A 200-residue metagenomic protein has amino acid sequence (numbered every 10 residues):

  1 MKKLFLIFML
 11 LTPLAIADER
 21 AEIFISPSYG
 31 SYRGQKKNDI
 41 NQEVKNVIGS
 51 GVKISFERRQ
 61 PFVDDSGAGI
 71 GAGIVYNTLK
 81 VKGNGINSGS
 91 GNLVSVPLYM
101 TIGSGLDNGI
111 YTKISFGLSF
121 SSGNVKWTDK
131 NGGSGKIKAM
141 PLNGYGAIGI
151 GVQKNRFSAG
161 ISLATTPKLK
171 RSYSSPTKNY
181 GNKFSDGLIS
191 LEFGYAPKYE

Functional and structural regions predicted by a protein language model:
L4, E19-I23, D64-I70, N108-I114 (+2 more regions): Outer-envelope beta-barrel architecture signal
L4-P13: Sec-dependent N-terminal signal peptides
A17-G67, L79-K80, L188-E200: Short glycine/proline- and aromatic-enriched beta-strand/turn motifs that initiate or cap beta-hairpins
P27-Y29, S50-Q60, I74, V96-L106 (+4 more regions): Residues on the lipid-exposed face of transmembrane beta-strands in outer-membrane beta-barrel proteins
G34-V44, V75, K136-E200: Predominantly the C-terminal beta-signal and adjacent terminal strand-loop region of outer-membrane beta-barrel
Q35, I40-N46, A68-L93, L169-R171: Surface-exposed loop and membrane-interface regions of Gram-negative outer-membrane beta-barrel proteins
G109-G135: Membrane-proximal helix-loop-helix units in multi-pass membrane proteins
